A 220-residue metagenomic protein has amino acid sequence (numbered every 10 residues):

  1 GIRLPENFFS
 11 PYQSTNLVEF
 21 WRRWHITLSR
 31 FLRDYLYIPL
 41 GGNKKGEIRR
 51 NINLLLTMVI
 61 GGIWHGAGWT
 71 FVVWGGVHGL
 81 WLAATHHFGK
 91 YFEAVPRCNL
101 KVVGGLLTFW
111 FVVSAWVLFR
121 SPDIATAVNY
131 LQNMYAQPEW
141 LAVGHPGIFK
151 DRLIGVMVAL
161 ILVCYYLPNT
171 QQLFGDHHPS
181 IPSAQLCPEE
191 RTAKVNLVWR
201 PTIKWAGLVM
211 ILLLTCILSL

Functional and structural regions predicted by a protein language model:
I2, S14-R33, Y37-L220: Non-catalytic, membrane-anchoring transmembrane segments at the edges
F8: Soluble catalytic regions of membrane-associated enzymes that act on cell-envelope and secretory-pathway components
